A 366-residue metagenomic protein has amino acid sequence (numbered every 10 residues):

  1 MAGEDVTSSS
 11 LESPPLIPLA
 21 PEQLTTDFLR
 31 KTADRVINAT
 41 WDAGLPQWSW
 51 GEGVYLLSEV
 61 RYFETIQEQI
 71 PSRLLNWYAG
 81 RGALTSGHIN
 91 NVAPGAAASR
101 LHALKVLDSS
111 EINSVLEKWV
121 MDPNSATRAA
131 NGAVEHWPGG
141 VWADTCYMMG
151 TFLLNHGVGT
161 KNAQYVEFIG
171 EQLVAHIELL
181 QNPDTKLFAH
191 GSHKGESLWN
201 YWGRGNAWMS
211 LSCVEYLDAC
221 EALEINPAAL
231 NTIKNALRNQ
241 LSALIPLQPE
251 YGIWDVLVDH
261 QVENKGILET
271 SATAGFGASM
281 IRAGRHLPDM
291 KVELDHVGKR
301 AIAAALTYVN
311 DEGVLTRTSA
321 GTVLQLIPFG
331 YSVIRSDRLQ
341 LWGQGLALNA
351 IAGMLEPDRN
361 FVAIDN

Functional and structural regions predicted by a protein language model:
G3-V54, S58-A129, G140, W254-D255 (+1 more regions): CBM-like carbohydrate-recognition segments
D27, R35-Q47, C146, L187-H193 (+4 more regions): His/Met- and acidic-residue-enriched segments that coordinate or traffic transition-metal cofactors and support
S58, A97, T145-M148, F152 (+8 more regions): Amphipathic, well-ordered alpha-helical segments in soluble domains
G80-S192, W199-Y201, A207, D311-E312: Extended ligand-binding groove/face enriched in aromatic
K118, E171, T232-N239, R300: A non-catalytic, amphipathic alpha-helix used as a structural packing/dimerization or gating element in enzyme scaffolds
P138, A189-L198, C220-N231: Surface-exposed cleft-lining segments at the edges of enzyme active sites
H156-E167, Y216-N231, A283-K291: Inter-helical turn/loop segments and adjacent helix faces that build the functional surface of alpha-helical bundle
S210-Q261: Oxyanion-binding "anion nests"
